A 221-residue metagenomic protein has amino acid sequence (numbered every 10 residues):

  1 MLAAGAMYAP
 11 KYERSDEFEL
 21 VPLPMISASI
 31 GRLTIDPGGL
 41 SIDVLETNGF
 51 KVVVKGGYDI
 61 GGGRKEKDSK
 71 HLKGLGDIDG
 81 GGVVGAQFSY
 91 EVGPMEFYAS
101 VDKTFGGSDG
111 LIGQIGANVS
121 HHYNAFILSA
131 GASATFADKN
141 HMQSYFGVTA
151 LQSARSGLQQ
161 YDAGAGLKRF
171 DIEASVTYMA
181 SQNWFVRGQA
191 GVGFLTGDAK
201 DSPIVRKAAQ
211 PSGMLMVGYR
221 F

Functional and structural regions predicted by a protein language model:
M1-I35: Short glycine/proline- and aromatic-enriched beta-strand/turn motifs that initiate or cap beta-hairpins
L2-A4, I26, P37, V52-G56 (+7 more regions): Membrane-embedded beta-strand positions of outer-membrane beta-barrel proteins
A6-A9, D68-H71, Y98-S100, A154-Q160 (+1 more regions): Extracytoplasmic loops and strand-loop junctions of Gram-negative outer membrane beta-barrel proteins
A6-P10, I30-R32, G56-G62, V92-P94 (+5 more regions): Transmembrane beta-strands of outer-membrane beta-barrel pores
P10-P22, K67-G80, A165, D198-P203: Surface-exposed strand-loop-strand hairpins of Gram-negative outer-membrane beta-barrel proteins
L23-S29, I127, A208-F221: Outer-membrane beta-barrel "beta-signal"
R32-I35, F50, P94-F97, A125-L128 (+1 more regions): Repeated loop/turn-to-beta-strand initiation elements of outer-membrane beta-barrel proteins
S41-L45, F105-Q114, N118-V186, V192-K207 (+1 more regions): Outer-membrane beta-barrel transmembrane domain signature
